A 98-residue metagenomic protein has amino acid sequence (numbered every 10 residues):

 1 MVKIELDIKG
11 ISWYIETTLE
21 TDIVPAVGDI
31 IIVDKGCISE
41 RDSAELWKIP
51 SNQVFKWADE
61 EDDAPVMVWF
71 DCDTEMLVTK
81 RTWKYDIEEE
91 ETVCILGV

Functional and structural regions predicted by a protein language model:
M1-W13: Short, basic/aromatic beta-hairpin or loop at an interaction surface
E5-D7, T18, C94-G97: Short, acidic/hydrophobic/Gly-rich beta-strand patch recurrent on exposed beta strands that often constitutes part
G10, C37, T82: A broadly conserved detector of short glycine/acidic/proline-rich loop/turn motifs that flank catalytic sites and bind
Y14-T21: Short alpha-helix capping/helix-loop boundary micro-motifs
V24-D29: Short, well-ordered loop/turn sites that connect or cap secondary structure elements
K35-L46: Short, charged beta-turn/beta-strand-edge "cap" motif at the junction between a beta-strand and an adjacent loop
E45-V98: Short, mixed-charge low-complexity intrinsically disordered segments
